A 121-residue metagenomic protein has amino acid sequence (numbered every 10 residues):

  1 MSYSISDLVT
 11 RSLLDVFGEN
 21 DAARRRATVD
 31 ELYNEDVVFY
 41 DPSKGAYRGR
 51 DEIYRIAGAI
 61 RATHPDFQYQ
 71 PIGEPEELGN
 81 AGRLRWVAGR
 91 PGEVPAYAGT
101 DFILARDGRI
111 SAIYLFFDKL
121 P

Functional and structural regions predicted by a protein language model:
M1-P121: C-terminal and inter-domain tail/linker signature
